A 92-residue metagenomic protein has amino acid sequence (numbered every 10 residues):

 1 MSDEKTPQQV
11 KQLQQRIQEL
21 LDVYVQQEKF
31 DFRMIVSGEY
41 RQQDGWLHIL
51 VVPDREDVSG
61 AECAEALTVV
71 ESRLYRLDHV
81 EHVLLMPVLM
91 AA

Functional and structural regions predicted by a protein language model:
M1-Q15: N-terminal presequence-like segments and adjacent domain-start helices
L13-Y24: Acidic-basic catalytic patches of nuclease active cores, encompassing PD-(D/E)XK and other metal-cofactor nuclease
D22-M34, Y75-E81: Short secondary-structure junctions
E28-L50: Short edge beta-strands and adjacent turn/loop segments
E39-Q43, L67, L85: Contiguous segments within soluble domain cores/interaction surfaces
H48-E65: A short interface-forming secondary-structure element
G60-L77: An amphipathic, aromatic/His-enriched active-site/gating alpha helix that lines ligand/cofactor pockets
S72-A92: A short amphipathic beta-strand at an alpha->beta junction
